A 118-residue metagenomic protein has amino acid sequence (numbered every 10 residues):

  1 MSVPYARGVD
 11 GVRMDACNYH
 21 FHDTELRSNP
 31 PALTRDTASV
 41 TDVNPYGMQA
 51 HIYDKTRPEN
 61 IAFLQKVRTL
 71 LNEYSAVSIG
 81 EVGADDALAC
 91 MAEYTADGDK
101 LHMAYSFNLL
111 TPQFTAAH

Functional and structural regions predicted by a protein language model:
M1-H118: Active-site and adjacent substrate-binding regions of carbohydrate-active enzymes
